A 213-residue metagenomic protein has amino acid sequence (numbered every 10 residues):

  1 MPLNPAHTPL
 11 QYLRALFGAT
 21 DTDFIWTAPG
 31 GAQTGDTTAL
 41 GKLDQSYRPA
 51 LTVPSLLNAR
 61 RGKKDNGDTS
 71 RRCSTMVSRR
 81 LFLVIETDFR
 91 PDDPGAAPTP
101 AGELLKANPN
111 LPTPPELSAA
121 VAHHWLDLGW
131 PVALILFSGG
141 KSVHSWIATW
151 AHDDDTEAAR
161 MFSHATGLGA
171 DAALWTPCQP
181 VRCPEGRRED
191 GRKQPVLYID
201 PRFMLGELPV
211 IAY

Functional and structural regions predicted by a protein language model:
M1-F82, F89-P112, Q179-V181, R187-R192 (+1 more regions): DNA replication initiation on ssDNA origins
D68-T75, V121-S138, G169-D171: Catalytic micro-motifs at enzyme active sites that drive phosphoryl/nucleotidyl and oxygen chemistry
I85, H123-E157, P180-P184: Histidine-centered divalent-metal-coordination microenvironment in nucleic-acid enzymes
P94-L128, A148-A173, G191-Y213: Helical (often loop-to-helix) elements that flank the catalytic cores of nucleotide-handling enzymes
A172-W175, V181: Basic Lys/Arg-rich medium-length flanking segments in nuclear and chromatin-associated proteins
